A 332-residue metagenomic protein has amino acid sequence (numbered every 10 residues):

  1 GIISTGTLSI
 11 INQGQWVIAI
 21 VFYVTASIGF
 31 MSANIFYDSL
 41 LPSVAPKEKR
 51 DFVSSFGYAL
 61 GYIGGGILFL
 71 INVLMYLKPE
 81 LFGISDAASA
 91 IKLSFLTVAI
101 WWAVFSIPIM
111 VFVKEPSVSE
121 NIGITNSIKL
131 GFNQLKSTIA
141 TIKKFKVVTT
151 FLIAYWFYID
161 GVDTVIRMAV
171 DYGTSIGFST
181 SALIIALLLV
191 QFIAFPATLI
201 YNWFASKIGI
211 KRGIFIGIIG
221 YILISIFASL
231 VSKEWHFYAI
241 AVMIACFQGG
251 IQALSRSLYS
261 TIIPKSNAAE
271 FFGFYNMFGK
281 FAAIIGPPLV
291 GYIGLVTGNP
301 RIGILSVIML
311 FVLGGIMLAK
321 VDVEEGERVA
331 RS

Functional and structural regions predicted by a protein language model:
G1-T7, R212-F227: Structural signature of the two symmetry-related core transmembrane helices
S9-F22, S229-A241: Helix-loop junctions at membrane interfaces in 12-TM secondary transporters
S54-Y76, N276-G286: Glycine-rich segments within core transmembrane alpha-helices of 12-TM secondary carriers
L74-I100, Y292-F311: A membrane-interface helix-boundary motif in multi-pass transporters
W101-F112, L305-S332: Multi-pass alpha-helical transporter architecture, strongest for 12-TM Major Facilitator/SLC carriers used
K114-L152: Juxtamembrane intracellular "pre-TM" segments in multi-pass secondary transporters
R167-L183: Short amphipathic helix-loop junctions that connect adjacent transmembrane helices in Major Facilitator Superfamily/SLC
P196-I210, G294: Helix-to-loop junctions at the C-terminal end of transmembrane segments in multipass secondary transporters
